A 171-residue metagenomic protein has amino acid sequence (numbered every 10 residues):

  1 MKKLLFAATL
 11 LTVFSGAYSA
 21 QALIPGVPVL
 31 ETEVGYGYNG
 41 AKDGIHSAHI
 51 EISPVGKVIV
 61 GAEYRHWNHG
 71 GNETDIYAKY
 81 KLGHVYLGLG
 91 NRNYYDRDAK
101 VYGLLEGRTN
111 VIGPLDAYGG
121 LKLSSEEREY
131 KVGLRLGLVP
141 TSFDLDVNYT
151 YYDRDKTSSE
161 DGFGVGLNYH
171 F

Functional and structural regions predicted by a protein language model:
M1-V29: Cleavable N-terminal export/targeting peptides
Y18-N68: Short glycine/proline- and aromatic-enriched beta-strand/turn motifs that initiate or cap beta-hairpins
A20-Q21, S47-G56, L82-H84, G107-G113 (+2 more regions): Outer-membrane beta-barrel proteins
L30, G56-A62, G83-G88, I112-A117 (+1 more regions): Repeated loop/turn-to-beta-strand initiation elements of outer-membrane beta-barrel proteins
Y36-I45, R65-T74, R92-Y102, L121-V132 (+1 more regions): Solvent-exposed loop/turn segments connecting transmembrane beta-strands in outer-membrane beta-barrel proteins
I50, V60-Y64, A78, L87-L89 (+4 more regions): Membrane-embedded beta-strands that build the outer-membrane beta-barrel scaffold
D98-Y118: Membrane-proximal helix-loop-helix units in multi-pass membrane proteins
V132-L138, S159-F171: Outer-membrane beta-barrel "beta-signal"
